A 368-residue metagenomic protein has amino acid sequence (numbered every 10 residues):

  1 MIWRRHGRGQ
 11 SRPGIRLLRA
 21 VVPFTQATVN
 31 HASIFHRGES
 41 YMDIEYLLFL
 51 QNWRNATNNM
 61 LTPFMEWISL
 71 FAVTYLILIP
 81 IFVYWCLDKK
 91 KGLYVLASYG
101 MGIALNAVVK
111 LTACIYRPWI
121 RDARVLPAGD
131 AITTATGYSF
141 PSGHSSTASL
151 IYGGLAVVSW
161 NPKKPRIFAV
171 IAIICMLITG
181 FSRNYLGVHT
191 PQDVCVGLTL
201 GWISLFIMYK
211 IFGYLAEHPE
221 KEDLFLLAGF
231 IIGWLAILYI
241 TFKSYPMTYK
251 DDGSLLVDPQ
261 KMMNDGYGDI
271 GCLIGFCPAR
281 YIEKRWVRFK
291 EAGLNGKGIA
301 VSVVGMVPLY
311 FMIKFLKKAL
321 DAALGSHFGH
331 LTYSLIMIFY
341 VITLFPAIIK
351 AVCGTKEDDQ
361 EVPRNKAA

Functional and structural regions predicted by a protein language model:
L17-L18: Leucine-biased recognition of intrinsically disordered, low-complexity hydrophobic segments
S33-L76, A107-G137, G253-Q260, Y267 (+5 more regions): N-terminal transmembrane-helix/juxtamembrane module of multi-pass inner/ER membrane proteins
M65, F82-L87, I103, W119-L316 (+1 more regions): Membrane-embedded catalytic cores of phosphoryl/pyrophosphoryl-handling enzymes
Y75-V83: First transmembrane helix
Y84-W119: Membrane helical hairpin/interfacial module
